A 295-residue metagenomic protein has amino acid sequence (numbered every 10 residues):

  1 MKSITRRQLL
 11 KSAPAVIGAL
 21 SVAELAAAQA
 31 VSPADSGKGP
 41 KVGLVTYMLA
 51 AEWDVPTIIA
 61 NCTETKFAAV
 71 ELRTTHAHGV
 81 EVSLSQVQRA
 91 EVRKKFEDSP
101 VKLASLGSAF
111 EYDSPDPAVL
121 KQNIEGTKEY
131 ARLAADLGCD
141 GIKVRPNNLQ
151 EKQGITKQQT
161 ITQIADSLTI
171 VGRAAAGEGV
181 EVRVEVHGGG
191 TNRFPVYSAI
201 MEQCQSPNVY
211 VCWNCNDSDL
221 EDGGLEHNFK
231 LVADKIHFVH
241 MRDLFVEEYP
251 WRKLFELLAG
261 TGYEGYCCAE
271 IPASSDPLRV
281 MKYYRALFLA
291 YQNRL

Functional and structural regions predicted by a protein language model:
K2-G43, A50-T65, T191-L295: Histidine-acidic metal/acid-base catalytic patches
A13-S21, Q29-A34, P56-I59, T63 (+4 more regions): Active-site acidic/histidine proton-transfer and metal-coordination neighborhood in alpha/beta enzyme cores
T46, T74, F110, P146 (+2 more regions): Residues that line or immediately flank small-molecule/substrate-binding pockets and catalytic motifs
M48, R73-T74, G107, V186: Residue-level recognition of beta-strand->loop/alpha-helix junctions
A68, D140, H237: Receiver (REC) domain switch/active-site residues of two-component response regulators
E71, S105-G107, K143, H240 (+1 more regions): Conserved beta-strand positions in the central sheet of alpha/beta enzyme cores
R73-R93, N147-K152: Glycine-rich, proline-tolerant flexible connector loops at the mouths of alpha/beta enzymes
E81-S85, D116-V119, G154-T156, P195-Y197 (+2 more regions): Short secondary-structure transition/capping segments
